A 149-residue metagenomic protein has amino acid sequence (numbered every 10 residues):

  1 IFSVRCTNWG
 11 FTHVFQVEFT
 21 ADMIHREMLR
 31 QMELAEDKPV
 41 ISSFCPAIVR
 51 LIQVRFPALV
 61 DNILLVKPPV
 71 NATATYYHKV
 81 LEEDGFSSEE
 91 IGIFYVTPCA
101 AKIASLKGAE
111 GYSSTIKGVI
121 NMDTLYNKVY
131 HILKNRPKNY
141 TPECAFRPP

Functional and structural regions predicted by a protein language model:
I1-P149: Iron-sulfur-associated redox domains of electron-transfer enzymes in respiratory and anaerobic energy metabolism
